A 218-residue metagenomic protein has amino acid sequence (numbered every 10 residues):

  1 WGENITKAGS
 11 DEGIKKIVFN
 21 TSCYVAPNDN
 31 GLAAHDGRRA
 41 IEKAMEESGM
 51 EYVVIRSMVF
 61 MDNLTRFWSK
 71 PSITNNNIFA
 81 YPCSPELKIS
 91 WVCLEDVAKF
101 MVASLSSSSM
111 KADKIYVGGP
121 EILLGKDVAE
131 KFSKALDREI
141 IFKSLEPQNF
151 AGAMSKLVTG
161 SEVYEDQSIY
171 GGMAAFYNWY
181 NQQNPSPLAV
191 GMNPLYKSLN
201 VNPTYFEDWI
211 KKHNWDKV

Functional and structural regions predicted by a protein language model:
W1-E3, T159: Generic detector of contiguous secondary-structure segments
G2, R38, G125, Y170-Y177: A general structural signal for well-ordered alpha-helical segments in protein cores
E3-T6, C93-V102, P203-K211: Short, amphipathic alpha-helical "lid/cap" segments that border enzyme active or binding sites
A8-K16, C23-I141, L145, G152-T159 (+1 more regions): Oxidoreductase cofactor-interface core, primarily capturing Rossmann-like NAD(P)-dependent enzymes
T21-S22, L188: Short secondary-structure boundary segments
Q148-V218: A hydrophobic C-terminal alpha-helical subdomain
